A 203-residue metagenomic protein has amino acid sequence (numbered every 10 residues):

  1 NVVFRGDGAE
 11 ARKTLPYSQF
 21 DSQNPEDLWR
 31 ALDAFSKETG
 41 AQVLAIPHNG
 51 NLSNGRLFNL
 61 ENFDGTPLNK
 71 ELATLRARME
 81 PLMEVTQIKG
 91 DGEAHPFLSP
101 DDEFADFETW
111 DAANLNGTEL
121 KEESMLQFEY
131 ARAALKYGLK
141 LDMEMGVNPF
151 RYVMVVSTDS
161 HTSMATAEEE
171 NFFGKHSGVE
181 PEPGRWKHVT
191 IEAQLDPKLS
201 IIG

Functional and structural regions predicted by a protein language model:
N1-G203: Extended, charged catalytic domains and RNA/DNA-binding interfaces, predominantly in divalent-metal-using enzymes
